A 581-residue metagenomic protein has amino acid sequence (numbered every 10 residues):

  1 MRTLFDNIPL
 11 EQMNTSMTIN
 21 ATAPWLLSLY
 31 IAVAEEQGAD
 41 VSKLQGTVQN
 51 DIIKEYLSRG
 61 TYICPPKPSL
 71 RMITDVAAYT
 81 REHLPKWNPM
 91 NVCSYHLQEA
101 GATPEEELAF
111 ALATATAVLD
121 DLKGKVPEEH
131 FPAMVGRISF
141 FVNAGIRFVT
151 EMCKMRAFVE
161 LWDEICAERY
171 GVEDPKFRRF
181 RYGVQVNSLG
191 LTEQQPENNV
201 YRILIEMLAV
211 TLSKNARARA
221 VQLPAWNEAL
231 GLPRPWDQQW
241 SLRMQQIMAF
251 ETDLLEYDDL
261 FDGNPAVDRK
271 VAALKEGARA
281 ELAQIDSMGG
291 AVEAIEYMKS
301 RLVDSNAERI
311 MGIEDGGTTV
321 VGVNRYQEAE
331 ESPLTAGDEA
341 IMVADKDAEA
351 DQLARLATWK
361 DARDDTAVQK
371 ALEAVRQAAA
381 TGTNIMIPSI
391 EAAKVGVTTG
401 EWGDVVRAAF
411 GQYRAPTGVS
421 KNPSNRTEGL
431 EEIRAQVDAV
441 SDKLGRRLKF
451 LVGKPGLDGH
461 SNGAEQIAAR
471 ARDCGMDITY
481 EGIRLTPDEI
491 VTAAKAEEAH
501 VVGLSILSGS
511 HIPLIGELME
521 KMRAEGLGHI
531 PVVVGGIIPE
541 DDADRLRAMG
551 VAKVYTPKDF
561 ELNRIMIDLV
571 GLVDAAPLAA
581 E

Functional and structural regions predicted by a protein language model:
M1-G145, T150-E151, R169, K176-Q185 (+5 more regions): Catalytic alpha/beta active-site cores
D6-M13, A32-Q45, A78-N88, A117-G136 (+10 more regions): Secondary-structure transition/capping motifs at alpha-helix termini and the adjoining loop/turn into the next element
T15, K54-C64, L97-G101, V142-R147 (+9 more regions): Short beta-alpha connecting loops at secondary-structure transitions that line or flank enzyme active sites
D51-I53, S69-K125, Y201-L282, M288 (+1 more regions): Mobile "lid/hinge" segments at catalytic clefts and subdomain interfaces of large enzymes
R178-Y182, R446-K449, E525-V534: Short beta-strand/loop segments at the ligand-binding rim of alpha/beta enzyme cores
R234-P235, S241-Q246, F250-E432, P487 (+2 more regions): Flexible, glycine-rich loop/tail regions that form catalytic "lids" or insertion modules at the edges of active sites
A464-V570, D574: Cofactor-cradling patches in redox/metallo enzymes
